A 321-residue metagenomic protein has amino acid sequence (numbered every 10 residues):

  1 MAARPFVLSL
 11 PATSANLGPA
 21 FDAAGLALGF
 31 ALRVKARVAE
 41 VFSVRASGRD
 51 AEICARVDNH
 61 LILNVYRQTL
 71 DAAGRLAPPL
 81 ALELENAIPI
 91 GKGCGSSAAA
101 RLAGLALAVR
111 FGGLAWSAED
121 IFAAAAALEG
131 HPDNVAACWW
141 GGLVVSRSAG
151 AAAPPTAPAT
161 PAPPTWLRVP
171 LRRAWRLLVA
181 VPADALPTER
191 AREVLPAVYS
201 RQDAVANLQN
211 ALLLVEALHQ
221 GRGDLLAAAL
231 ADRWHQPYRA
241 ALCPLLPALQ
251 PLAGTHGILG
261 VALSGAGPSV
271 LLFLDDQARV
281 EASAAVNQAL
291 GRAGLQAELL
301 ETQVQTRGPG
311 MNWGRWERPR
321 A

Functional and structural regions predicted by a protein language model:
M1-A2, N16, G25-L28, G74 (+7 more regions): Solvent-exposed alpha-helices and their adjacent loops that cap or buttress functional pockets in soluble metabolic
M1-K92, R110, L114-W116, A151 (+3 more regions): ATP-binding N-lobe of GHMP and related small-molecule kinases
F30, E40, G142, V181-L186 (+3 more regions): Glycine-rich beta-alpha junction loops
F30, K92-A118, W139-V144, S148-A149: DPxDG-like acidic metal-binding loop motif
V38, S148, P182, L272-D276: Short beta-strand-to-loop capping motifs
W116-W175, A241, V261-L263, P268-L271: Alpha/beta catalytic cores of group-transfer enzymes, especially the acyltransferase/condensing modules of polyketide
V181-A241: Active-site rim beta-loop-alpha module in soluble metabolic enzymes
L218-A321: Glycine-rich, charge-dense phosphate/pyrophosphate-binding loop(s) and the adjacent flexible "lid"/catalytic subdomain
